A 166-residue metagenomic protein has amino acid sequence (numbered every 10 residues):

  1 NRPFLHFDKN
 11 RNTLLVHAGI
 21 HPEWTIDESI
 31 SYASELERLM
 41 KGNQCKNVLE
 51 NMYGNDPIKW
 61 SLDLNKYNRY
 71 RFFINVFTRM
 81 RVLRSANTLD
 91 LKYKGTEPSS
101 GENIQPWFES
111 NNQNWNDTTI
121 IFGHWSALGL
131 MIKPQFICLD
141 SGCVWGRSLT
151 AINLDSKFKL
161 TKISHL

Functional and structural regions predicted by a protein language model:
N1-L166: Feature recognizes metal-dependent phosphohydrolase scaffolds
